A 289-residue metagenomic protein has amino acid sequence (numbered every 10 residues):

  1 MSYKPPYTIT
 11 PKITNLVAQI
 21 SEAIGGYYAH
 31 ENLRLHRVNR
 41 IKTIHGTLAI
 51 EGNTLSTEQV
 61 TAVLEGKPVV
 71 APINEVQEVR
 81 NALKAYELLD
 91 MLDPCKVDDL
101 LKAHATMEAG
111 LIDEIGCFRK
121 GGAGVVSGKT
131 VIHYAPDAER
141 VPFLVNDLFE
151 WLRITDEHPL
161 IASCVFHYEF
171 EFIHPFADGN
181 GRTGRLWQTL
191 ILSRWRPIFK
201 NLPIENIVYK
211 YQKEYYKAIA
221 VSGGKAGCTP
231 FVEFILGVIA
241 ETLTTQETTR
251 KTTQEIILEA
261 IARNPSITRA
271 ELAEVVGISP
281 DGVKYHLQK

Functional and structural regions predicted by a protein language model:
M1-K289: FIC/Doc superfamily catalytic core
